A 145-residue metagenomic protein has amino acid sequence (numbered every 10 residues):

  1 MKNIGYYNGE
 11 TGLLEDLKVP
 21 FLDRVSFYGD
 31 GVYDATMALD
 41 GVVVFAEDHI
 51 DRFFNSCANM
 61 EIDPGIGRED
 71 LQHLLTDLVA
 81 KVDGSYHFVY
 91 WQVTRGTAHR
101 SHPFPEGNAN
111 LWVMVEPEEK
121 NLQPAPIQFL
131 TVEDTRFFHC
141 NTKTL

Functional and structural regions predicted by a protein language model:
M1-D77, H102-L145: Helix-start/capping segments and mature chain N-termini
G31, G84-H87, R95, G107-A109: Short, basic and Ser/Thr-rich N-terminal targeting/leader segments
A38-G41, Q92-G96: Acidic/polar N-terminal loop/beta-strand segments that form early-domain functional surfaces
L75, A80-V93, R100: Ordered, amphipathic secondary-structure segments that act as subunit-interaction surfaces in large macromolecular
